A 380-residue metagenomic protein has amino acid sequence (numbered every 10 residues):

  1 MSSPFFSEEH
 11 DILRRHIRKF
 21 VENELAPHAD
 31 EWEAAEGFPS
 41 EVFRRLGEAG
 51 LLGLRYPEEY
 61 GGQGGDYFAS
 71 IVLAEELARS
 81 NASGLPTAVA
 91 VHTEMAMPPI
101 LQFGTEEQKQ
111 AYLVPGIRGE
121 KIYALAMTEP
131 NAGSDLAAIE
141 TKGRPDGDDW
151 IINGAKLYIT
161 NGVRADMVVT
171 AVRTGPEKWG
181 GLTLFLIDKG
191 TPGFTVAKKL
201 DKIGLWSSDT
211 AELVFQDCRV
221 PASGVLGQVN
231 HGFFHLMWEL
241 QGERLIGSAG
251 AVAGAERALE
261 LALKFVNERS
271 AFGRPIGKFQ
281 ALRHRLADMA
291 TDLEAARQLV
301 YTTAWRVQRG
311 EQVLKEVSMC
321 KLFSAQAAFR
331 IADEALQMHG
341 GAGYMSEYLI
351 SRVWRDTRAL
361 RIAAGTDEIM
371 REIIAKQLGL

Functional and structural regions predicted by a protein language model:
M1-N81, A90, F103-Q108, P115-E120 (+5 more regions): Alpha-helical interface subdomain recognition
G50, A74-A78, V172, I187-P192 (+1 more regions): Short Ser/Thr-interspersed hydrophobic loop/turn segments at strand-loop and sheet-helix junctions that line or gate
V89-A90, N131-S134, Y158-N161, R173-P176 (+1 more regions): Short Gly/Pro-enriched turn/cap motifs at secondary-structure boundaries
T93-F103: Helix-loop "lid/cap" segments that line or gate small-molecule binding pockets
G119-M127: A short, Trp-centered hydrophobic/proline-enriched beta-strand micro-motif
A138, G190-R219: Flexible, small-/acidic-enriched active-site or ligand-binding loops
E140, N153-V196: A short core secondary-structure module
Q216-H235: Long, acidic (Asp/Glu-rich), low-complexity accessory segments flanking structured domains
